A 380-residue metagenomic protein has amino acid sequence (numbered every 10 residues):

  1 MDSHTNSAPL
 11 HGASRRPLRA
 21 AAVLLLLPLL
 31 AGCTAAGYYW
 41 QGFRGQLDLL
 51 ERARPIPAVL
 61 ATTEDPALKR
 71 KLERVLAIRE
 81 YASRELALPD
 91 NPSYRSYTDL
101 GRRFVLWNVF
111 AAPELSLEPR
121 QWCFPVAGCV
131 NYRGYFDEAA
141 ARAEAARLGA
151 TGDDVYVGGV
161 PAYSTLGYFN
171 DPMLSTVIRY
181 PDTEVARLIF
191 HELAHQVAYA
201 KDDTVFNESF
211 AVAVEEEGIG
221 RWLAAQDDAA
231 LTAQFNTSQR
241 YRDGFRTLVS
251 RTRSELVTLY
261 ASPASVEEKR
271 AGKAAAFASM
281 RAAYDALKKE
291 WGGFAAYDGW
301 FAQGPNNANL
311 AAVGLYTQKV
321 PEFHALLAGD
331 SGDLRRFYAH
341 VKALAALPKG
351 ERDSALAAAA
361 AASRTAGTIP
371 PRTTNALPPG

Functional and structural regions predicted by a protein language model:
H4-A22: Bacterial N-terminal signal peptides that target proteins for export
A31-G32: C-terminal motif of bacterial Sec signal peptides marking the signal peptidase cleavage site
Y38, L49, T176, T183 (+2 more regions): Metalloprotease/metallohydrolase-associated module, dominated by Zn2+-dependent proteases
Y39-R70, Y81: Post-signal peptide N-terminal segment of mature Sec-exported envelope proteins
L49, L68-V75, G134-A141, I178-R187 (+7 more regions): Solvent-exposed, acidic/flexible segments
L50-E64, W122-V130, Q303-P305, P321: Acidic/histidine-rich, surface-exposed loop or edge segments in extracytoplasmic proteins
A77-R242: Acidic/His-rich structured neighborhood in mature extracellular/periplasmic domains
T247-G380: Pan-zinc metallopeptidase signature
